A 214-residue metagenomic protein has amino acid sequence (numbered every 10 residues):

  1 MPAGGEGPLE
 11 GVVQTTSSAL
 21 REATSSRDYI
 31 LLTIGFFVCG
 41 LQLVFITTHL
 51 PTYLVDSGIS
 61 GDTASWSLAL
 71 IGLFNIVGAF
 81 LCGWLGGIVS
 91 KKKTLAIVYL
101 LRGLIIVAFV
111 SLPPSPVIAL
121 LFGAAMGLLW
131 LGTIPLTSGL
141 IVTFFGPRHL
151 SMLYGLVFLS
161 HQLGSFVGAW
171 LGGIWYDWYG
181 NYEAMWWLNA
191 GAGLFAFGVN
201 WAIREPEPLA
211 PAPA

Functional and structural regions predicted by a protein language model:
P2-L31: Juxtamembrane intracellular "pre-TM" segments in multi-pass secondary transporters
R21-W84, G168: Extracytoplasmic gate region of multi-pass secondary transporters
L54-V55, L85-G86, L171-G180: Interfacial helix-cap and linker-helix signal at transmembrane-aqueous boundaries of multi-pass secondary transporters
G61-D62, P147-L156: Loop-to-transmembrane helix entry/capping segments in MFS-fold secondary transporters and related SLC/MFSD carriers
A69-N75, A79-L81, I88-L140: C-terminal transmembrane helical hairpin of 12-TM major facilitator-type secondary transporters
I141-L150, G180: Paired intracellular helix-loop junctions of major facilitator superfamily
I174-A192: A membrane-interface helix-boundary motif in multi-pass transporters
A190-A214: Multi-pass alpha-helical transporter architecture, strongest for 12-TM Major Facilitator/SLC carriers used
